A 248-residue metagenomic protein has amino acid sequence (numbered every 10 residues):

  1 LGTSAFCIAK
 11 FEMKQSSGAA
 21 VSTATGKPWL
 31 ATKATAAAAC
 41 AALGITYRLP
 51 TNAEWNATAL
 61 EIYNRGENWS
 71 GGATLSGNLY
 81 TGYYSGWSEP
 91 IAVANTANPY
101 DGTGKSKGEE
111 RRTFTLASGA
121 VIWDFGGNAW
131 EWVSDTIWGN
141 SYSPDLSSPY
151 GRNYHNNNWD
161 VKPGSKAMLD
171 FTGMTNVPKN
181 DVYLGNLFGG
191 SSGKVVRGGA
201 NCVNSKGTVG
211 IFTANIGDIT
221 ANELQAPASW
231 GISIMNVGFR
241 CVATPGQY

Functional and structural regions predicted by a protein language model:
L1-F125, A129: Short aromatic-cysteine micro-motif
T81-E89, V93-A97, G102, W123-W138 (+2 more regions): C-terminal, surface-exposed recognition/capping segments
